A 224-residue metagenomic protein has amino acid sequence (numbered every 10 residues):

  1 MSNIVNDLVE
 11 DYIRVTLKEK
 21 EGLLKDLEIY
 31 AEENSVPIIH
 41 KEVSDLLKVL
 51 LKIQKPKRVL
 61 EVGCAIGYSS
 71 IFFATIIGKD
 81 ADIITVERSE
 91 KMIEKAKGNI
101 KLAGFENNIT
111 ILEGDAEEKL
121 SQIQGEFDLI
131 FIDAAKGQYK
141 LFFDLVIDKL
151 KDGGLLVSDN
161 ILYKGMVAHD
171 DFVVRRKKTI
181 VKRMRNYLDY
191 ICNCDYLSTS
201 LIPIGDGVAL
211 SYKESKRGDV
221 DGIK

Functional and structural regions predicted by a protein language model:
M1-L129, K136-V157, I161-K224: A short alpha-helical cap/connector motif
